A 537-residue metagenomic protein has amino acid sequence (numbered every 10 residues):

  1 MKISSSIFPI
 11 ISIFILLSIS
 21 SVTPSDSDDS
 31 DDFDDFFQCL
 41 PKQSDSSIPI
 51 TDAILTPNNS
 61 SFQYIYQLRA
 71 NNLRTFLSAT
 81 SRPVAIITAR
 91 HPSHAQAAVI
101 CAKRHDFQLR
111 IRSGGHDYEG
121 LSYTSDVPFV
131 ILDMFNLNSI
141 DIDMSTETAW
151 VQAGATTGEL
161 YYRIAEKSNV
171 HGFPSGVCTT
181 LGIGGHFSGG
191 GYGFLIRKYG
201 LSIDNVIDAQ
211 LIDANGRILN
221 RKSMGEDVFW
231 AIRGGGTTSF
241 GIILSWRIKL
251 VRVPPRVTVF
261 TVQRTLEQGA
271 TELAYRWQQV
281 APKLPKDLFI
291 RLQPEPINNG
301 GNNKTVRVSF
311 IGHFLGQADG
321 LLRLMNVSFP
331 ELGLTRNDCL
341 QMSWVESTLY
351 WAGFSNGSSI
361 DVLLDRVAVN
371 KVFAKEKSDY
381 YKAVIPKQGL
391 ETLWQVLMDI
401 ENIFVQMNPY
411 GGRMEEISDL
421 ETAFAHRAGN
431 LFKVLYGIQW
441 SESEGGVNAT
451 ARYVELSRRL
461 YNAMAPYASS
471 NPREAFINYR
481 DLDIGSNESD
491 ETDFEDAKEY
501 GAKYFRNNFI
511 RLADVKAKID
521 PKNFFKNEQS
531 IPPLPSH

Functional and structural regions predicted by a protein language model:
K2-H537: Soluble FAD-dependent oxygen oxidases
